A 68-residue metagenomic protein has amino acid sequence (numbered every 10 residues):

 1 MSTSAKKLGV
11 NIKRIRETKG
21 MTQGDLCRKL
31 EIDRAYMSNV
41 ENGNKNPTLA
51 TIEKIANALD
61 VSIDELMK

Functional and structural regions predicted by a protein language model:
M1-K7: A detector for short, charged/polar N-terminal pre-domain segments
K6, E17-T18, N46: Short amphipathic helical patch at the helix-1/turn junction of helix-turn-helix
V10-K29: Short basic helix-loop element that most often maps to the first helix and adjoining turn of HTH DNA-binding modules
I12, L26-C27, M37-V40, L66: Conserved hydrophobic/aromatic packing and binding residues within compact polymer-binding modules
I32-N46: Recognition helix of helix-turn-helix/homeodomain-like DNA-binding domains that insert into the DNA major groove
N42, V61, K68: Short, conserved catalytic or interaction motifs in soluble domains
A50-E65: DNA major-groove recognition helix of helix-turn-helix/homeodomain DNA-binding modules
